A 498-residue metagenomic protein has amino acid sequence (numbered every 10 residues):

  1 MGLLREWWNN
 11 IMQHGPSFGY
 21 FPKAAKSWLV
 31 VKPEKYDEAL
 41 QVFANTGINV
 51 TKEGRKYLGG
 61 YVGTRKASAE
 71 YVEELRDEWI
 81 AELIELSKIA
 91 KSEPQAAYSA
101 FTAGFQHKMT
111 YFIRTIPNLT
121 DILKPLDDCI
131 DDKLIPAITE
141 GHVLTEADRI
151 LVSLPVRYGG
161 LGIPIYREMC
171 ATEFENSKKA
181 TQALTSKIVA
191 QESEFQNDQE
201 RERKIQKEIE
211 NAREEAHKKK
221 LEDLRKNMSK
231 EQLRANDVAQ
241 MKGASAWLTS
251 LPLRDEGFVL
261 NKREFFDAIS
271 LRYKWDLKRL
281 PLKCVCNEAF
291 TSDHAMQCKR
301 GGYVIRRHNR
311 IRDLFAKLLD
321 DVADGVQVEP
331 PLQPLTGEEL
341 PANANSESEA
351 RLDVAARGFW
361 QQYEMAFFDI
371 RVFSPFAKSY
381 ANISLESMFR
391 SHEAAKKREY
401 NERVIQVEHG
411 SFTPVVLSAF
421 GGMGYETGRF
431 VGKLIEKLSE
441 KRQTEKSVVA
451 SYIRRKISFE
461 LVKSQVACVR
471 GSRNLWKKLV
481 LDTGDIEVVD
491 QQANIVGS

Functional and structural regions predicted by a protein language model:
M1-S498: Nucleic-acid-interacting cores, centered on viral/eukaryotic replication and modification enzymes
